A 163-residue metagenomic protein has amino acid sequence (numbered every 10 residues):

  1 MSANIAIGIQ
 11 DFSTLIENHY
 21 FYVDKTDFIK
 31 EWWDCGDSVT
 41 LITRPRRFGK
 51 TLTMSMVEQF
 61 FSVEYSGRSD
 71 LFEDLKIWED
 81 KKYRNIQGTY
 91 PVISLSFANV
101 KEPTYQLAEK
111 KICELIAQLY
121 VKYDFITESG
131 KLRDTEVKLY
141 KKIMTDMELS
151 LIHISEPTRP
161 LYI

Functional and structural regions predicted by a protein language model:
M1-E79: Walker A/P-loop-proximal flanking segment of P-loop NTPase domains
M1-I5, Y83-V92, G130-D134: Short, compositionally biased low-complexity segments
Y20, R44-R46, V100-K111, L149-L151: Conserved aromatic-histidine-acidic binding/catalytic patches
F21, T40, V92-I93, I152: A broad, low-specificity signal marking well-ordered, structured residues that form hydrophobic/aromatic
R46-M56, L95, Q106-I112, L161-Y162: Internal hydrophobic scaffold segments of catalytic domains
S62-F125: P-loop NTPase motor core
S94, L119-E148: Conserved Walker-type P-loop NTP-binding/catalytic site
I152-I163: Single conserved hydrophobic/aromatic residue that forms the stacking wall/gate of nucleotide- or nucleobase-binding
